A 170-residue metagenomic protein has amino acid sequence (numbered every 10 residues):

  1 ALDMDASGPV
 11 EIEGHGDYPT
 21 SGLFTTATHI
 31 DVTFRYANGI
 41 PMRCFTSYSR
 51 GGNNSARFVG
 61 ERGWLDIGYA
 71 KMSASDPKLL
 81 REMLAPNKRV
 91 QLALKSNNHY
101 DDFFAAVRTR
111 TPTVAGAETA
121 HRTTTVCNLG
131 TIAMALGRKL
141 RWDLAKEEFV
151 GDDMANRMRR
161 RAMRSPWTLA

Functional and structural regions predicted by a protein language model:
A1-A6, S21, H29, G51-A170: C-terminal helical cap and adjacent loop that interface with cofactors, partners, or active-site loops
A1-N38: Rossmann-like dinucleotide-binding domain that binds NAD(P)(H)
D31-T33, R43, R57: Beta-strand secondary-structure signal
A37-P41, R62: Glycine-centered tight beta-turn/hairpin loop motif at sheet-sheet or coil-to-beta transitions
R43-C44, G116: Short catalytic-loop micro-motif centered on adjacent basic/acidic residues
